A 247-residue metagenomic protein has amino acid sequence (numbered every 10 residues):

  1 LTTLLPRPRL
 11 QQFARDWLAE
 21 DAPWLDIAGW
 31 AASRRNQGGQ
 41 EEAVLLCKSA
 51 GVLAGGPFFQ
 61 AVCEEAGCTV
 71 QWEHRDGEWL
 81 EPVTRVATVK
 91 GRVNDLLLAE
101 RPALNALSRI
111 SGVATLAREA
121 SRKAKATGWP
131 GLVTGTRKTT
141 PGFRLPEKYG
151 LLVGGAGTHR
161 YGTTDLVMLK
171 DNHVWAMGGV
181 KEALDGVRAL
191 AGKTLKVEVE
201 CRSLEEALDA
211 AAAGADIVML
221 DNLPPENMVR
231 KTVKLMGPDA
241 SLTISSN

Functional and structural regions predicted by a protein language model:
L1-D209, A213, I217, R230 (+2 more regions): Acidic/glycine-rich phosphate/pyrophosphate-binding loops and surrounding catalytic core that coordinate Mg2+
N222: Short secondary-structure boundary segments
D239: Conserved phosphotransfer cores of two-component systems
